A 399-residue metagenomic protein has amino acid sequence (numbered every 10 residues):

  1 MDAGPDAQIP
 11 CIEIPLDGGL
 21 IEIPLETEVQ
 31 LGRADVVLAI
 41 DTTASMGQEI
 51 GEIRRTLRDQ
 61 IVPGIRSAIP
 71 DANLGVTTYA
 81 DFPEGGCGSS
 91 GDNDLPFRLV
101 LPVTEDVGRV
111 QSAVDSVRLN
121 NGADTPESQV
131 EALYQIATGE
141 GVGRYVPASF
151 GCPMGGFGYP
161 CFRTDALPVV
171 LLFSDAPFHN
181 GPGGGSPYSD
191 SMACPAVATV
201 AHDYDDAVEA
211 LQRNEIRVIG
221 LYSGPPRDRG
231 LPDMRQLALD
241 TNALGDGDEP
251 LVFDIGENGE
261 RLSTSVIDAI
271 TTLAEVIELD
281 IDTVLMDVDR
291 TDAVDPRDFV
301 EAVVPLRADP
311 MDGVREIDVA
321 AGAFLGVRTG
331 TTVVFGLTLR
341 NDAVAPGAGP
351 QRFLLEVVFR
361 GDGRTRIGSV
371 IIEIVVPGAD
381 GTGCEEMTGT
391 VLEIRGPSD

Functional and structural regions predicted by a protein language model:
M1-A348, E356-D399: Divalent cation-coordinating acidic motifs and surrounding scaffolds that mediate Ca2+/Mg2+/Mn2+/Zn2+-dependent binding
